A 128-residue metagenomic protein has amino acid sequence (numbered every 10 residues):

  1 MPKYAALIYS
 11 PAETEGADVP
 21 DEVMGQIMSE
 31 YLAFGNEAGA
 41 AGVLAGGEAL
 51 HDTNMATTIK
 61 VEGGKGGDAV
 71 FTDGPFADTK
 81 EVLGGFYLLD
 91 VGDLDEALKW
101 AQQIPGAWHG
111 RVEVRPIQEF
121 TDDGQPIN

Functional and structural regions predicted by a protein language model:
M1-N128: Conserved, structured core segments of small domains
